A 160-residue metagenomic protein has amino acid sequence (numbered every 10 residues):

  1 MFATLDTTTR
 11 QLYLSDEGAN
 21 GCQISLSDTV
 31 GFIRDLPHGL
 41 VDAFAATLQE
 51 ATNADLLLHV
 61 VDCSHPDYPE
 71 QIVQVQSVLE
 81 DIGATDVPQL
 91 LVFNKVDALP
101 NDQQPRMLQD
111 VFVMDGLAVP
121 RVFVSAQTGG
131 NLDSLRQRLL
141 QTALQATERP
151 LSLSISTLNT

Functional and structural regions predicted by a protein language model:
M1-C22, I33-A46, Y68-P69, Q74-V78: Switch I (effector-binding) loop of TRAFAC-class P-loop GTPase G-domains
A3, N20, P66-T160: C-terminal-of-GTPase-core extension/linker across diverse P-loop GTPases
Q23, A54-L57, Q89-L90: The start of beta-strands in P-loop NTPase/AAA+ ATPase cores
I24-V30: Active-site-proximal beta-strand elements of phosphoester/diester hydrolases
L26, V60, V92: Generic enzyme active-site microenvironment
T29, C63, K95: Walker B catalytic acidic pair
G39-H65, S77-A84, S125: Inter-motif core of Ras-like GTPase G domains
